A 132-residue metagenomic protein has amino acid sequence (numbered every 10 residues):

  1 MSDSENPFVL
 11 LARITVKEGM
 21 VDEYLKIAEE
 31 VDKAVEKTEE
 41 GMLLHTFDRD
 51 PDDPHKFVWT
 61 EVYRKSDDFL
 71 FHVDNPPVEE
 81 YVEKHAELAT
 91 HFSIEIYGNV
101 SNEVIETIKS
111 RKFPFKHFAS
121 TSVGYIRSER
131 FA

Functional and structural regions predicted by a protein language model:
M1-E5, R127-A132: Basic/polar N-terminal segments that are highly enriched at the extreme N-terminus, encompassing both cleavable
S2-F8, D50-D53: Short, flexible turn/loop "capping" segments at secondary-structure junctions
P7-T15: Active-site-flanking beta-strand signature of metal-NTP-handling nucleotidyl enzymes and homologous cyclase-like
V16-L25: Short, surface-exposed ligand-recognition loops at beta-strand->loop->(often short) alpha-helix junctions that present
A28, D32: Short amphipathic alpha-helical/adjacent loop interface patches that line ligand and macromolecule-binding sites
A34-L43, V62-S122: An amphipathic, aromatic/His-enriched active-site/gating alpha helix that lines ligand/cofactor pockets
D48-P54, A86-A89: A short beta-turn/loop motif at secondary-structure boundaries
